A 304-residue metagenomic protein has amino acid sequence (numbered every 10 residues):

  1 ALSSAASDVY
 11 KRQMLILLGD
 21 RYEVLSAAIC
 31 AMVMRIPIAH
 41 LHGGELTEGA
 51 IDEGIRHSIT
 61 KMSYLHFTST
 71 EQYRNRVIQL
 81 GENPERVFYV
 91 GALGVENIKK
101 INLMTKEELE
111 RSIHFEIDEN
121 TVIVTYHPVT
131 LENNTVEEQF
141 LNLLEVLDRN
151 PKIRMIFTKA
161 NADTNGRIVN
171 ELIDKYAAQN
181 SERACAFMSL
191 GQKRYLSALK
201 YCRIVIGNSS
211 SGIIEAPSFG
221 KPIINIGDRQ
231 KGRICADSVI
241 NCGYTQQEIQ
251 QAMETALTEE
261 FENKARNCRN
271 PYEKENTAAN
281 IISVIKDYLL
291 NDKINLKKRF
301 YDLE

Functional and structural regions predicted by a protein language model:
A1-A6, Y10: Single conserved hydrophobic/aromatic residue that forms the stacking wall/gate of nucleotide- or nucleobase-binding
L17-L18, L25, H40-L41, H66 (+1 more regions): A donor-sugar binding/catalytic signature common to diverse glycosyltransferases and related nucleotide-sugar
C30-G44: Active-site proximal beta-strand in glycosyltransferases
T47-Y64: A conserved, positively charged/aromatic
M62-E138, L303: A nucleotide-sugar donor-handling region in carbohydrate enzymes
M104-Y201: Donor-nucleotide binding loops and adjacent catalytic segments primarily of GT-B fold Leloir glycosyltransferases
K231-A256, K264-A278: Change "using UDP/GDP/dTDP sugars" to "using nucleotide sugars
T258-E304: C-terminal amphipathic helix plus adjacent low-complexity, charged tail appended to glycosyltransferase catalytic
